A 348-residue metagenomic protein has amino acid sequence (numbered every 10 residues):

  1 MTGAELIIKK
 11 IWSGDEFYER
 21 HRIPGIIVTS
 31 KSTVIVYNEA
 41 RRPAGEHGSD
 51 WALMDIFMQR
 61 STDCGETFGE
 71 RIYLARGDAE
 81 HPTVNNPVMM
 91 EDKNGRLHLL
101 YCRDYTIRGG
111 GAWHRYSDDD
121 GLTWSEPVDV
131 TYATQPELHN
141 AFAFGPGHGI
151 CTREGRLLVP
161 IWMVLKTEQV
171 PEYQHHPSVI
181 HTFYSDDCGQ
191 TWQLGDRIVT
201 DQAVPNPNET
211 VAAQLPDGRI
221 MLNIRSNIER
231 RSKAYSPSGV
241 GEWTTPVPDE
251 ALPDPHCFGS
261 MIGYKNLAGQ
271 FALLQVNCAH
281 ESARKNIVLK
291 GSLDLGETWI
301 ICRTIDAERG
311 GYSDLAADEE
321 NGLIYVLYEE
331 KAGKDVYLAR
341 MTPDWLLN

Functional and structural regions predicted by a protein language model:
M1-N348: Asp-box/BNR beta-propeller blade signature and adjacent active/binding-site loops in extracellular glycan-interacting
